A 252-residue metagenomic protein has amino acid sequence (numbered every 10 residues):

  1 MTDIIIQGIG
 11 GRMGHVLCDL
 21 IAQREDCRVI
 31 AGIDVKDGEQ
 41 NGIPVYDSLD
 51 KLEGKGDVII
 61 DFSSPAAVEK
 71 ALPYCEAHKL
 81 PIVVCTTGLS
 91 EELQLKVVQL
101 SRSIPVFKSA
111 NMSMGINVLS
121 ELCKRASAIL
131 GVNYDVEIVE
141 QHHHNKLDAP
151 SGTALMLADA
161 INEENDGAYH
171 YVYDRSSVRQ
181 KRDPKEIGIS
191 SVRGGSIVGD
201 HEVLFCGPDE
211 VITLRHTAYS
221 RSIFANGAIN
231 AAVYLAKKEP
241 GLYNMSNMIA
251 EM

Functional and structural regions predicted by a protein language model:
D3, Q7, R12-D50, G56 (+1 more regions): C-terminal substrate-binding/catalytic lobe of Rossmann-fold NAD(P)-dependent oxidoreductases
V29, V45, I82-V83, V106: Hydrophobic beta-strand scaffold residues
I59-I60: N-terminal Rossmann-like NAD(P) cofactor-binding module of classical short-chain dehydrogenase/reductase
S63-S64, T87, S191-R193: Short glycine-/small-residue-rich Rossmann-like dinucleotide-binding loops
L72-P73, A77, T86-V106, N117 (+1 more regions): Rossmann-fold NAD(P)-binding glycine/threonine-rich loop
P81, K96-S113, G131-V136: Rossmann-fold dehydrogenase core element
V118-N133, A149: Rossmann-like NAD(P)H-binding beta-loop-alpha module
